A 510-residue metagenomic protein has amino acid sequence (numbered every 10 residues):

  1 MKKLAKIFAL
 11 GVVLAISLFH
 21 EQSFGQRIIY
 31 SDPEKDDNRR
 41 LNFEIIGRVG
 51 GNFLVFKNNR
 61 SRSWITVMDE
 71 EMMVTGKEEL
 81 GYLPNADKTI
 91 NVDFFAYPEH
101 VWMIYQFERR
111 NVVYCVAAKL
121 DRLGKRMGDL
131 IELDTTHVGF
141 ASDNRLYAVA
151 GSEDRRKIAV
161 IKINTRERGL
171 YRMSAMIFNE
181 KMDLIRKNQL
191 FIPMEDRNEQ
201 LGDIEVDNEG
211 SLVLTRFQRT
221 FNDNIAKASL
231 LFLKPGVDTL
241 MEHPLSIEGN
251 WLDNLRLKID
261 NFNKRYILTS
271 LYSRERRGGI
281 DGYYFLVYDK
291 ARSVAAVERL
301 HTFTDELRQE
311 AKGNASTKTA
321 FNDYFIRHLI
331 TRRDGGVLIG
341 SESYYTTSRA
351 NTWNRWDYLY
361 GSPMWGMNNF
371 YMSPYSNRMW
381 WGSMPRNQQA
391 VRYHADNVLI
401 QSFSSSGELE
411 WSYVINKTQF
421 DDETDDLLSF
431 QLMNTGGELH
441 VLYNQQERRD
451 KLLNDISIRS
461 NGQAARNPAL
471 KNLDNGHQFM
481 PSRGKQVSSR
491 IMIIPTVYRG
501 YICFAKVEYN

Functional and structural regions predicted by a protein language model:
M1-I29: Bacterial Sec-dependent N-terminal signal peptides
E34-D37, M73-V113, L130-D143, F191-L201 (+3 more regions): Blade-loop segments of beta-propeller domains
D37-I46, P84-F94, T136-V149, D196-I204 (+4 more regions): Repeated scaffold domains used in trafficking and secretory/extracellular systems, primarily beta-propellers
E44-R62, D93-N111, R155-R168, G210-T220 (+5 more regions): Short beta-strand elements that form the blades of beta-propeller/WD-repeat-like and other beta-sheet-rich scaffold
F53-G81, V116, L120, L170 (+1 more regions): Beta-propeller domains
C115-L123, R172-D183, A226-D238, D281-V294 (+4 more regions): Beta-propeller blade signature
D223-E342, R349: Long, internal scaffold/assembly segments composed of regular secondary structure
P244-R256, A295-F325, S412-Q431, N461-S489: Conserved blade-ending motifs and adjacent loop-strand segments that build the rim/top face of beta-propeller domains
